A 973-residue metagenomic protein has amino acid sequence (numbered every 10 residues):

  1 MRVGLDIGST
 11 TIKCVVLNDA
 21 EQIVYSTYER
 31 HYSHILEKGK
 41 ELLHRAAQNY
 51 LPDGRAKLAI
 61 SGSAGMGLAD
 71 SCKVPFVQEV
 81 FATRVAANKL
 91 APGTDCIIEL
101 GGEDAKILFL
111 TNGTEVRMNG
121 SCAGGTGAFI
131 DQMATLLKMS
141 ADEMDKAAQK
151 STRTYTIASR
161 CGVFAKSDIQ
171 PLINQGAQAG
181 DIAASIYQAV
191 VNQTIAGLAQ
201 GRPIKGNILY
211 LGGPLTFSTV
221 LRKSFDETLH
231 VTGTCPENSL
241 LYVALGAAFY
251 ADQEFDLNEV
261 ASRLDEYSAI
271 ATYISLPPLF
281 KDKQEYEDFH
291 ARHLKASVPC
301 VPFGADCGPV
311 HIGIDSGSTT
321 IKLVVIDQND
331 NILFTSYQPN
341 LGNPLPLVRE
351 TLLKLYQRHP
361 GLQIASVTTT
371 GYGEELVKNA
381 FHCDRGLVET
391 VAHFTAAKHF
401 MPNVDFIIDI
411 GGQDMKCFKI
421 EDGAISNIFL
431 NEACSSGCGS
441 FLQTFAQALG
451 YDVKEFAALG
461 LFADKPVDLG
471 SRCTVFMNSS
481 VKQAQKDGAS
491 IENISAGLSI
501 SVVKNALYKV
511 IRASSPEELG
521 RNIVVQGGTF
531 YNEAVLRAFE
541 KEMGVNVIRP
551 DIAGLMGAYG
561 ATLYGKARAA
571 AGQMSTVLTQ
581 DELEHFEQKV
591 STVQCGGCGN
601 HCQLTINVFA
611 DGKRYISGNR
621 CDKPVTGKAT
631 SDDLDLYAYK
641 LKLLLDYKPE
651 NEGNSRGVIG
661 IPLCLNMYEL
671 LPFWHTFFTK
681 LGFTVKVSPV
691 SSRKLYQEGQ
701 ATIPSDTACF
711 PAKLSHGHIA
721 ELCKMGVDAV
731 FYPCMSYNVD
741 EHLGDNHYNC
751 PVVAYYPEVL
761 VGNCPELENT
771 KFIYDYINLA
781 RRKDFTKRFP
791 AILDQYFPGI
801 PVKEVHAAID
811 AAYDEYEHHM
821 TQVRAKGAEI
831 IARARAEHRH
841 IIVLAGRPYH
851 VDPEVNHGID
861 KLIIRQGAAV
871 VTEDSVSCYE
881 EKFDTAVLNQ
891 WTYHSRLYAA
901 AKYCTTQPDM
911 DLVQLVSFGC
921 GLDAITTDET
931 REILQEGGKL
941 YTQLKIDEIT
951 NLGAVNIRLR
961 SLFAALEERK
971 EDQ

Functional and structural regions predicted by a protein language model:
G4-R45, E115-V116, G120, I314-K354 (+2 more regions): Short glycine-rich, Thr/Ser-proximal phosphate-binding strand/loop in the N-terminal lobe of ATP-dependent enzymes
H34-I35, N112-R153, C161, L240-V243 (+10 more regions): Glycine-rich phosphate-binding loop plus the immediately following alpha-helix
A64, L198-T228, S239-V243, T370-G373 (+5 more regions): Glycine-rich phosphate-binding loops at beta-strand->alpha-helix junctions
F76-V80, D226-L245, D384-V391, E540-Y559 (+3 more regions): Conserved phosphate-binding/catalytic loops in two-lobed NTP-binding clefts
V85, G127-Q132, E237-A271, T395 (+3 more regions): Glycine-rich phosphate-binding/hydrolytic loop that grips phosphoryl groups
K106, Q253-P309, K416, A567-D632: Acidic, glycine/GT-rich loop-and beta-edge segments that sit at the periphery of enzyme/chaperone cores
N119, A123-I130, C434-L442, L449 (+2 more regions): An N-terminal assembly and electron-transfer interface module characteristic of large anaerobic redox and radical
A165-A196, S479-Y508: Adenine-nucleotide phosphate-binding core of ATP-dependent small-molecule kinases
